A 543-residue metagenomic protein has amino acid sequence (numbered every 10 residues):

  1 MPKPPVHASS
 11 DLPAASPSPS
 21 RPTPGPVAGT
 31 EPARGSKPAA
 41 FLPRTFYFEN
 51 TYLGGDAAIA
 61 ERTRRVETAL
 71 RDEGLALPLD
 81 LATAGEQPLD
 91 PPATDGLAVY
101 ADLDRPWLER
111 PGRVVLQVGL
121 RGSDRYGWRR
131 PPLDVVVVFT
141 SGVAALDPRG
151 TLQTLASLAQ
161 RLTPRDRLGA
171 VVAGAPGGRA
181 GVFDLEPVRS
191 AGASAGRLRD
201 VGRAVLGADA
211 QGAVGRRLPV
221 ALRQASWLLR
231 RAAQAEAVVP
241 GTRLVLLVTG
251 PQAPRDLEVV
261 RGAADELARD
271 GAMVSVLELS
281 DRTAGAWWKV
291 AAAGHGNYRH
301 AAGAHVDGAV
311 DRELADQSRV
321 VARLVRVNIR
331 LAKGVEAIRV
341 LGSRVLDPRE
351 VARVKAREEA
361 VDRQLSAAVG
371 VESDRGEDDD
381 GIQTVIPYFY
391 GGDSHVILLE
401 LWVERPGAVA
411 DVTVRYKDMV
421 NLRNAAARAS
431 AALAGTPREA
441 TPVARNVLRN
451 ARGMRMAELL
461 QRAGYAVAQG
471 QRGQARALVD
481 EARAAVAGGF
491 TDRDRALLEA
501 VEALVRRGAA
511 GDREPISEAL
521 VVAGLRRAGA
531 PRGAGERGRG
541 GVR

Functional and structural regions predicted by a protein language model:
M1-V136, A145-L162, L168-G169, A180-G192 (+5 more regions): Von Willebrand factor
Y100-D104, R121, V138-T140, R330-A332 (+3 more regions): A structural detector for beta-sheet-dominated domains
P106-N328, E404-P406, R483, G488-D492 (+1 more regions): Exposed acidic/Ser/Thr-rich ligand/metal-binding surfaces
V143, L346-R357, A432-V443: Short, surface-exposed linear segments at secondary-structure transitions and domain or protein termini
G181, E336-R339, L422-A425: Surface-exposed loop/edge segments in extracytoplasmic proteins
V259-R261, D265-M273, S280-M419: Acidic, polar loop-rich interaction surfaces within structured domains
M419-S430, R493: Beta-sandwich strand segments
R428-A485: Acidic, serine/threonine- and proline-rich intrinsically disordered appendage/tail regions
